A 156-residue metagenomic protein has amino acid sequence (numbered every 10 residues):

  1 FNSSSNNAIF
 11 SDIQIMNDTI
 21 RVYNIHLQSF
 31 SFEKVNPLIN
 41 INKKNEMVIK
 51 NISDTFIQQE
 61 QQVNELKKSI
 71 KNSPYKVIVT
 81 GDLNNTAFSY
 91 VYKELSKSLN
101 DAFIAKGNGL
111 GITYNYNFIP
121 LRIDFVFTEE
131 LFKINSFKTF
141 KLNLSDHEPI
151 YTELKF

Functional and structural regions predicted by a protein language model:
F1-F32, K138-K141: Structured beta-strand-rich core segments of catalytic domains in phosphoester-bond hydrolases
F1-I9, N64, G107-Y116: N-terminal post-signal-peptidase region of extra-cytosolic proteins
S3, N51-Q58, L83-N84, N115 (+1 more regions): Extracytoplasmic/periplasmic, Sec-exported soluble proteins
Y23, T55-V79: His/acidic metal-ligating clusters that form di-metal
L27, D82-L83: Active-site metal-binding loops of divalent metal-dependent hydrolases
E33-P37, Y90-Y92: Short aromatic-enriched loop/helix-cap "lid" or pocket-rim segments at secondary-structure transitions that line
N36-I52: A solvent-exposed, charged loop/short amphipathic helix patch at secondary-structure junctions
K68-V77, L83-F156: Metal-dependent phosphoester-hydrolase catalytic domains
